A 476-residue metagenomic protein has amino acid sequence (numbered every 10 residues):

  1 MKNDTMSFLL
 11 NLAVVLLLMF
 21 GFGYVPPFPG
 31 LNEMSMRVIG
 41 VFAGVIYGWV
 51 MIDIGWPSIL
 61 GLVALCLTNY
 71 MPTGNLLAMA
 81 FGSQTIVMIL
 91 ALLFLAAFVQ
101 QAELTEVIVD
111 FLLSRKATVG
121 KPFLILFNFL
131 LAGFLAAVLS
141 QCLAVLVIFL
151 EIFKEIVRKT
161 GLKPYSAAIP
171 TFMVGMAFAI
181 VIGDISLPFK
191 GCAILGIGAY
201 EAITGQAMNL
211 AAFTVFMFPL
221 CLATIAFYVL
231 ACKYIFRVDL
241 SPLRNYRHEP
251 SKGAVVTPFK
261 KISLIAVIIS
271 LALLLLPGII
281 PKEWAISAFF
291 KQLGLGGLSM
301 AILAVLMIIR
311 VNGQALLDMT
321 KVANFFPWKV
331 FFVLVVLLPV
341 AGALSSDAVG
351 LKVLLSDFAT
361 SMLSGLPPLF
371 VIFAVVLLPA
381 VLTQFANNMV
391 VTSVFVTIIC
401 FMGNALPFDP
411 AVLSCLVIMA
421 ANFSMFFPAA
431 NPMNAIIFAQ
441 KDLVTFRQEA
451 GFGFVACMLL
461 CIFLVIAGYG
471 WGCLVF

Functional and structural regions predicted by a protein language model:
M1-M88, F213-L354, F452-C461, V465-F476: Hydrophobic transmembrane alpha-helices of multi-pass small-molecule transporters
P26-I39, S83-L90, F94, G294-I302 (+2 more regions): Structural signature of hydrophobic alpha-helical transmembrane segments
E33-R37, G82-I86, S114-L130, L162-F172 (+4 more regions): Membrane-interfacial loop-to-helix junctions in multi-pass transporters
N69-M71, Q101-T105, S114-V119, E155-I169 (+4 more regions): Juxtamembrane helix-boundary/capping and inter-helix hinge elements in multi-pass membrane proteins
A78-M79, V107-T118, E155-R158, K321-N324 (+3 more regions): Short amphipathic alpha-helical coupling elements at transmembrane boundaries
L92-Q100, G120, L131-V145, K163-A168 (+6 more regions): Helix-loop-helix module between adjacent transmembrane segments
L113-I185, G191-I203, N388-M419: Hydrophobic transmembrane alpha-helices that form the pore/transport pathway of multi-pass ion and small-solute
T160, A211-C221, F332-V340, L344 (+2 more regions): C-terminal transmembrane helix pair
